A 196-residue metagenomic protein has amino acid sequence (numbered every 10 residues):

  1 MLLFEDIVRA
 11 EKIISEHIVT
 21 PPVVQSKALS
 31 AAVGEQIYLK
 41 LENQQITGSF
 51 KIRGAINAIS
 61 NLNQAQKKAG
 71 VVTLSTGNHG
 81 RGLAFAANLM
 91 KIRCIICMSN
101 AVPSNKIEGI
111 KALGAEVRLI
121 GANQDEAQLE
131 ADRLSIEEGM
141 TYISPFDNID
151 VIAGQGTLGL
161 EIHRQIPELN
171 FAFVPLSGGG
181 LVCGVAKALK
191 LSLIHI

Functional and structural regions predicted by a protein language model:
M1-I194: PLP-dependent amino-acid enzyme catalytic core
